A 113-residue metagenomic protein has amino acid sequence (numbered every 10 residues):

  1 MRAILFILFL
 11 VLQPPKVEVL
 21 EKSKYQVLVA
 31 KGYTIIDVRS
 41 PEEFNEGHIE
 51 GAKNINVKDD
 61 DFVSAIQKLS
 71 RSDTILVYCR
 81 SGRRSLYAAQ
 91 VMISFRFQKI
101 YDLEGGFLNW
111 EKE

Functional and structural regions predicted by a protein language model:
R2-S23, L28-Y33, P41-T74, R83-E113: Rhodanese-like catalytic fold shared by cysteine-dependent sulfurtransferases and DSP/PTP-type phosphatases
D37: Phosphate-rich cofactor/ligand-interacting catalytic cores and adjacent structured alpha/beta frameworks
Y78: Short, surface-exposed ligand- or partner-binding patches at beta-edge/loop junctions that are enriched in aromatics
